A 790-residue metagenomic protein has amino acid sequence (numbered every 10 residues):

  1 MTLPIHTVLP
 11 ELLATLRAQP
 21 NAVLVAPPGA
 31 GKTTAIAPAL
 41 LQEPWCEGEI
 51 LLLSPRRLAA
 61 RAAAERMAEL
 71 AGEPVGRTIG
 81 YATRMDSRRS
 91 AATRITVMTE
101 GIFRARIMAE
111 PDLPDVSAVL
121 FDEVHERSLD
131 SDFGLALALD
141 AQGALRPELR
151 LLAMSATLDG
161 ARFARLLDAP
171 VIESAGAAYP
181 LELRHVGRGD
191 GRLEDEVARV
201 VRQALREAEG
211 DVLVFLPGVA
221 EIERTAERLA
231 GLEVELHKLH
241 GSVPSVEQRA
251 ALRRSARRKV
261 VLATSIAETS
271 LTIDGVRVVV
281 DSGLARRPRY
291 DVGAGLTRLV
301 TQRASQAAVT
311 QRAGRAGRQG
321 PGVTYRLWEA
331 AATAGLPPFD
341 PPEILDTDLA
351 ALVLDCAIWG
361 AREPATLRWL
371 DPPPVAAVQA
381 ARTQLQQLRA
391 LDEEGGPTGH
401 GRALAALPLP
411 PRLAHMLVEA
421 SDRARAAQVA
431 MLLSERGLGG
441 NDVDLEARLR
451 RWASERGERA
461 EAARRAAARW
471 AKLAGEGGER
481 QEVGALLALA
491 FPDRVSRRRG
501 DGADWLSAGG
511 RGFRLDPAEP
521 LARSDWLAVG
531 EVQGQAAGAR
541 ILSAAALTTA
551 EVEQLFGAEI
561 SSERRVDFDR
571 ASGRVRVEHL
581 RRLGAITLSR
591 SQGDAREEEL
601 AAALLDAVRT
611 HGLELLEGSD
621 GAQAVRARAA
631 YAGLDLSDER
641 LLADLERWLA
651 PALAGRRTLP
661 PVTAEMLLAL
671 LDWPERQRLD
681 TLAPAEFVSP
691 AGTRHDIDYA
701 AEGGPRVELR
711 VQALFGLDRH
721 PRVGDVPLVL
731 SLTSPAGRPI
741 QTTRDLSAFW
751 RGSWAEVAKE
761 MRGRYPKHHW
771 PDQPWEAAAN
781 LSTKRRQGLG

Functional and structural regions predicted by a protein language model:
M1-M416, E702: P-loop NTPase motor module signature
Q19, G322, R423-Q428, E482 (+6 more regions): Active-site lining segments that contact anionic ligands and/or coordinate catalytic metals
P28, R498-L527, V532, S689 (+4 more regions): Segments forming glycine/polar-rich beta-alpha architectures that bind adenosine-containing cofactors
R77-T83, L486, A503, D696: Long, charged, glycine-rich C-terminal linkers/tails
E110-H125, L135, S282-R286, G295 (+6 more regions): Extended active-site and interfacial segments that coordinate phosphate-rich ligands in large catalytic machineries
I172-S174, A503-A508, D567-F568, A683-P690: Short acidic-hydrophobic surface loop/beta-edge motif
E235-K238, E247, V280, P288 (+2 more regions): Second RecA-like catalytic domain
R574-G790: Charged, non-catalytic accessory extensions
